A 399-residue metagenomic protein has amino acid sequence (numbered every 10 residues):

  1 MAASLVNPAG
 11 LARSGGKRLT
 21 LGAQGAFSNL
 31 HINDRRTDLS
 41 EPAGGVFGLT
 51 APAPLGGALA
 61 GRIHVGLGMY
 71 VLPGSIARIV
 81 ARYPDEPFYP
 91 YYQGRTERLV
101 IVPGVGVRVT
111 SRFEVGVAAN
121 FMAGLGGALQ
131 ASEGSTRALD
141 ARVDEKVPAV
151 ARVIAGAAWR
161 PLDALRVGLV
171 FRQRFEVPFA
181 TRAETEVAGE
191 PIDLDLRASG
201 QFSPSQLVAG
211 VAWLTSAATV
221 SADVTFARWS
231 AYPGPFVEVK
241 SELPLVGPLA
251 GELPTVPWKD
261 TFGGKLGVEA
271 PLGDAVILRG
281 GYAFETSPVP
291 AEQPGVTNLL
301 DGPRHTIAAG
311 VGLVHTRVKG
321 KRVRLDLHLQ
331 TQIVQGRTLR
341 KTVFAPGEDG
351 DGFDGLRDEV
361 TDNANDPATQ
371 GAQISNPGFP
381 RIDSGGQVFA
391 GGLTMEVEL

Functional and structural regions predicted by a protein language model:
M1: Glycine-rich loop/turn
S4-G10: N-terminal periplasmic accessory domains that precede and gate Gram-negative outer-membrane beta-barrel machines
A12-S28: Transmembrane beta-strand segments of Gram-negative outer membrane beta-barrel proteins
G16, G44, T50-L399: Outer-membrane beta-barrel porins/channels
F27-E41: Surface-exposed strand-loop-strand hairpins of Gram-negative outer-membrane beta-barrel proteins
D34-R35, V46-G48: N-terminal beta-strand/beta-hairpin edge segment
